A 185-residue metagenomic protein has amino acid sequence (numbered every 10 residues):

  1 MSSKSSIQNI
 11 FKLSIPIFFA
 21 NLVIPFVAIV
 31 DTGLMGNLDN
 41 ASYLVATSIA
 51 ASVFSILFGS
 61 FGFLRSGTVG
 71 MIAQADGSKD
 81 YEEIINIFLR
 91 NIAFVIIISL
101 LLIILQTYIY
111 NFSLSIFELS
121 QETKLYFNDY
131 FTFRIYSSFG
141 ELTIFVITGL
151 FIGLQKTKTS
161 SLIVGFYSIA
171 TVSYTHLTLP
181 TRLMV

Functional and structural regions predicted by a protein language model:
M1-S14, I72-F139, S173, L177-L183: Short alpha-helical transmembrane segments in multi-pass integral membrane proteins
I7-F26, V53-S60, Y136, L162: Residue-level signal for short hydrophobic patches within transmembrane helices of multi-pass membrane transporters
P25-V45, L114-Q121, L177: Helix-terminus/linker motif at the lipid-water interface of multi-pass membrane proteins
I29, V146-L150, S173: Alpha-helical transmembrane segments of multipass membrane proteins
L44-I104, E141-Q155, T159-S160: Small-residue-rich hydrophobic transmembrane alpha-helices
F166-A170: Transmembrane alpha-helical core residues of multi-pass small-molecule transporters, especially secondary transporters
